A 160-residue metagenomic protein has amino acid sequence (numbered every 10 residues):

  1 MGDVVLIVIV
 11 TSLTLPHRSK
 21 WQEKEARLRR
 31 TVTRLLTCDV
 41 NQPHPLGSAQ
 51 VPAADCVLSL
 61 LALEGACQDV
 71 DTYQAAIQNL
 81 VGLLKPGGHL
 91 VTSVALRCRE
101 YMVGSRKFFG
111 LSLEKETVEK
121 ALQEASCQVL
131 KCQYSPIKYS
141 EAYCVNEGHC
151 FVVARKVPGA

Functional and structural regions predicted by a protein language model:
G2-S48: S-adenosyl-L-methionine
H17-R27, F109-S126: Short alpha-helix
N41-H44, P52-V70: A short SAM/SAH-binding and catalytic strip from SAM-dependent methyltransferases
Q50-V51, D71-P86: A short glycine-rich, Lys/Arg-flanked "PGG" loop and its adjoining helix->strand segment in the class I
L60, V91-V94: Alpha/beta-hydrolase-fold catalytic nucleophile elbow
Q68, T92, C98-E119: Acceptor-substrate binding/catalytic loop of class I
Y73, I77, L111-E119, C150-F151: Amphipathic alpha-helical segments in well-structured domains
A125-A160: Core SAM-dependent methyltransferase catalytic element
